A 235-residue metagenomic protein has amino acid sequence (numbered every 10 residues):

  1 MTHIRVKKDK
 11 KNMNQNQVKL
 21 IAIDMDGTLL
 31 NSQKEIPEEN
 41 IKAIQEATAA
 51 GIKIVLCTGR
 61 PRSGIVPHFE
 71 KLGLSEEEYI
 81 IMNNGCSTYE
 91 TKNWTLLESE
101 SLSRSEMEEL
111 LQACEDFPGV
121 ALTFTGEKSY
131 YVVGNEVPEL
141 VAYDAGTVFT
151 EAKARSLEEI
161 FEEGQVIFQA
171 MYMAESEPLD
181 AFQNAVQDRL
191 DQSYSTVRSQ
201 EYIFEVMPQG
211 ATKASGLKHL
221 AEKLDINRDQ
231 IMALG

Functional and structural regions predicted by a protein language model:
T2-N12: Short, Lys/Arg-enriched N-terminal segments with co-localized hydrophobic residues within the first ~10-30 amino acids
Q15-V18, S75: Short, small/polar residue-rich loop motifs at catalytic or cofactor-binding pockets
Q17-Q33: Asp-based phosphoryl-transfer active-site loop
L20, Y79, M232: Hydrophobic "anchor" residues on beta-strands that sit immediately upstream of conserved functional sites
Q33, C57, S99, V206-Q209: Glycine- and other small-residue-rich loops at beta-strand/loop junctions that grip anionic moieties
E38-L140: Active-site phosphate-binding/coordination module
A113, F117-L234: Conserved acidic, metal-coordinating active-site core of Asp-based, Mg2+-dependent phosphoryl-transfer enzymes
